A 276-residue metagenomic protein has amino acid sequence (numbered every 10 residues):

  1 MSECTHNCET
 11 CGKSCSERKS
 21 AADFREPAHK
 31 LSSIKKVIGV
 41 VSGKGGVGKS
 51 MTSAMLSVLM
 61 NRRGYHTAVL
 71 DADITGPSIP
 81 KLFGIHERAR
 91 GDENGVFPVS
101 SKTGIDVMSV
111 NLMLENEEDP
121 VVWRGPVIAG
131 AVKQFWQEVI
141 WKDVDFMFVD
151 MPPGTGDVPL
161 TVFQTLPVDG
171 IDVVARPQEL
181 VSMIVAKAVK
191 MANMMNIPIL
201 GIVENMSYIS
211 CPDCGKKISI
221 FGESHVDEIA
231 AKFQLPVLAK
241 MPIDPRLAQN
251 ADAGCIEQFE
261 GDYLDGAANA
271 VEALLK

Functional and structural regions predicted by a protein language model:
M1-A22, V189-K276: C-terminal lobe/tail of nucleotide-utilizing enzymes
H29-K35: Phosphate-binding P-loop
I34, G45, D71, I79 (+7 more regions): Residue-level signature of catalytic and energy-coupling elements of molecular machines, predominantly ATP/GTP-dependent
K36-I74, V189: Walker A/P-loop phosphate-binding motif and the immediately C-terminal alpha-helix
H66-T67, A72-E117, A129: Phosphate-binding loop that captures ATP/GTP phosphates
M108, V132, M151, Q164 (+1 more regions): Glycine-rich phosphate-binding loops of nucleotide-dependent enzymes
L114-V162: Phosphate-binding/switch loop-helix module in NTP-utilizing enzymes
V139-I140, P159-L180: Inter-motif core of Ras-like GTPase G domains
